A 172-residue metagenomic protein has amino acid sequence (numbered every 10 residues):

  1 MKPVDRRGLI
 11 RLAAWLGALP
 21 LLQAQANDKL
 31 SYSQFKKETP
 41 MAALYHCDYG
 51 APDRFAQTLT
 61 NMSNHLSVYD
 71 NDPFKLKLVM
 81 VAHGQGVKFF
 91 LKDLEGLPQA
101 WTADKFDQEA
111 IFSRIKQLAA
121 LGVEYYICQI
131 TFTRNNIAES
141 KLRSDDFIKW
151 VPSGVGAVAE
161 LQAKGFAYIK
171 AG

Functional and structural regions predicted by a protein language model:
M1-G17: N-terminal secretory signal peptides and thylakoid transit peptides that target proteins across membranes
N27-G172: Secreted/extracellular ectodomain signature
